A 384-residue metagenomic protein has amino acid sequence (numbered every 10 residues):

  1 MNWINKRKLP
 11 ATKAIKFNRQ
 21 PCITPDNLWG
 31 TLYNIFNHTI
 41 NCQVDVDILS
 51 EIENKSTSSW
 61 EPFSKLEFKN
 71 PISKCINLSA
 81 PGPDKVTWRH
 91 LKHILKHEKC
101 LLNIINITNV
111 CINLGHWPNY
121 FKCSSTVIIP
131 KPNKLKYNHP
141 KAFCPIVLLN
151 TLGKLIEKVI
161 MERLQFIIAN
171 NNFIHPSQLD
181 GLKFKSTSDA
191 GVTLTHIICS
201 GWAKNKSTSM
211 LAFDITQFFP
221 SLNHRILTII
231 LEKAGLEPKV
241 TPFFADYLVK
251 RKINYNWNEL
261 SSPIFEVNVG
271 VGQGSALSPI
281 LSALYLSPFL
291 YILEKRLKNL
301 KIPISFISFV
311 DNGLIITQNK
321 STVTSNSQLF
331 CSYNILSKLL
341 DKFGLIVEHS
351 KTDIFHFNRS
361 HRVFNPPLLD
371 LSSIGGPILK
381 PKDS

Functional and structural regions predicted by a protein language model:
N2-H139, V147, K154-L155, I174 (+1 more regions): Surface-exposed loop/turn segments and immediately adjacent short secondary-structure elements within folded domains
F36, F68, G82, T126 (+16 more regions): Mobile genetic element proteins and their domesticated derivatives, centered on retroelements and DNA transposons
I40-N70, H116, R163-F213, Q217-P220: Active-site-proximal segment of RNA-dependent polymerases
S56, I346-S384: Short, conserved micro-motifs composed of acidic
N77-T87, T126, N138-L148, S188-I229: Conserved catalytic palm subdomain of right-hand nucleotidyl-transferase polymerases, strongest for RNA-directed enzymes
G82, C123-T126, C144, Q178-G181 (+8 more regions): Catalytic palm active-site di-aspartate
N138-N172, V192-T195, T216-F219, V267-L297: Conserved pre-motif C helix in the palm subdomain of viral-like polymerases
I215-V310, Q318-S327: Conserved polymerase palm-domain catalytic core
